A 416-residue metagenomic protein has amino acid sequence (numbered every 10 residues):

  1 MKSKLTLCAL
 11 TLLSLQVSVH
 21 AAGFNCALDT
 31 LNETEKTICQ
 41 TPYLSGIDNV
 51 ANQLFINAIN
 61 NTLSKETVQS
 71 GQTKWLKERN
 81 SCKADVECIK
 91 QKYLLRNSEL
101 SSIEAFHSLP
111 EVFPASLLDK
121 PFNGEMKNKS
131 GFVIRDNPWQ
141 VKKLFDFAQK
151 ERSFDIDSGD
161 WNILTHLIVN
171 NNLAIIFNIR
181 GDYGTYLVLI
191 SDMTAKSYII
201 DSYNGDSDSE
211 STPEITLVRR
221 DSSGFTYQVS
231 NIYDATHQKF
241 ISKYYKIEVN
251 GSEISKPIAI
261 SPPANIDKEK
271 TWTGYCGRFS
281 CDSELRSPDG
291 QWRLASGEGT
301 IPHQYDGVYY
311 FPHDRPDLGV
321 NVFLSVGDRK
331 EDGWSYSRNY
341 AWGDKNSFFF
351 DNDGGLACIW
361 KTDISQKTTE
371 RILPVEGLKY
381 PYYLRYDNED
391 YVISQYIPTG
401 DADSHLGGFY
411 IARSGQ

Functional and structural regions predicted by a protein language model:
M1-C8: Bacterial N-terminal signal peptides that target proteins for export
S14-S18: N-terminal signal peptide c-region/cleavage motif recognized by signal peptidases
H20-A115, R180-Y183, C276, S414: N-terminal alpha-helical modules
V112-D160, T194-S211, S252-S280, Y309-Y336 (+2 more regions): Multi-bladed beta-propeller domains
H166-L173, T216-G224, S283-W292, W334 (+2 more regions): Blade-terminus and WD-like Trp-Asp/Gly-His loop motifs, strongest in beta-propeller folds
I176-G181, R219-D221, Q228-T236, A295-I301 (+2 more regions): Beta-strand C-termini and the immediately following turn/loop, strongest in propeller blades
D182-L189, D234-K246, I301-Y309, G354-W360 (+1 more regions): Structural motif
P381-Q416: Blade-level signature of beta-propeller repeat domains, shared across WD40, Kelch, NHL, RCC1 and BNR/Asp-box propellers
